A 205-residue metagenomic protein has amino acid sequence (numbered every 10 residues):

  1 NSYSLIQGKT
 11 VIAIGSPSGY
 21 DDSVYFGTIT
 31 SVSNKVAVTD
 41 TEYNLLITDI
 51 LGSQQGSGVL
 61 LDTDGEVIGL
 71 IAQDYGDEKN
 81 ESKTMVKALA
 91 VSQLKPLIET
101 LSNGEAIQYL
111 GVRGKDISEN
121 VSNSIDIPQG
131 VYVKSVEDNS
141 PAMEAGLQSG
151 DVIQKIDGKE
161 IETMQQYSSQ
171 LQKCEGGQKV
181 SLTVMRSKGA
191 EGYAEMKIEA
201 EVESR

Functional and structural regions predicted by a protein language model:
N1-D21: Short glycine/Trp-rich loop-beta-loop segment that forms part of the substrate-binding cleft
K9, E66, G150-V152, Q178: Structural motif
I14-F26, V36-Q93, I98: Active-site loop architecture of trypsin-fold serine endopeptidases
T30-T39, S118-N120, R205: Short, conserved beta-turn/loop elements at beta-strand boundaries and strand-helix junctions
V67-I125, E191-M196: C-terminal cap/linker of serine protease catalytic domains
I68, A142-M164: Conserved PDZ fold ligand-binding element
E99-Y109, Q154-I156, S168-R205: PDZ-domain C-terminal substructure recognizer with occasional recognition of PDZ-binding tails
